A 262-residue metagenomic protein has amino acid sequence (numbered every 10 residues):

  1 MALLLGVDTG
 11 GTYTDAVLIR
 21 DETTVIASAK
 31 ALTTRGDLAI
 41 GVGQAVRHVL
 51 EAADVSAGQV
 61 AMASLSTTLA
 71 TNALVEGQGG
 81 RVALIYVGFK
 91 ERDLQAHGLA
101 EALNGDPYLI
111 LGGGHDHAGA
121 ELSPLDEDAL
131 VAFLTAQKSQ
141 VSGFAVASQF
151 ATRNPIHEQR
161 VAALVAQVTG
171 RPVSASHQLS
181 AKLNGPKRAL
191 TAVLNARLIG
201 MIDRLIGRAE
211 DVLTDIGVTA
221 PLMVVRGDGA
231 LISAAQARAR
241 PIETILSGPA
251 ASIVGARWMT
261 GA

Functional and structural regions predicted by a protein language model:
M1-A262: N-terminally biased helix-coil "hinge/interface" segments that flank
